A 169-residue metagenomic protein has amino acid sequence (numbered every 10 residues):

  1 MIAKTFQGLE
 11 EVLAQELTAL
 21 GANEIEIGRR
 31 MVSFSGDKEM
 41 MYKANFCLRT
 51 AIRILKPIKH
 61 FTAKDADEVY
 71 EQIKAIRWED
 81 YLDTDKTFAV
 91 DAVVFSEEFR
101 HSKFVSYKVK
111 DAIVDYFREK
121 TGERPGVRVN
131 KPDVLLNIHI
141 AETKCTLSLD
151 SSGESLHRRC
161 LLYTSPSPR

Functional and structural regions predicted by a protein language model:
M1-V134, S151: Accessory substrate-recognition/RNA-binding modules or partner subunits associated with SAM-dependent
V32, I138, S167: Conserved proline-anchored active-site loop of SAM-dependent methyltransferases that bridges a beta-strand
H60, H101, H139, H157-C160: Histidine (H) residue identity feature
I140-L147: C-terminal edge-of-domain segments
L147-L162: Class I SAM-dependent transferase core
Y163-R169: Conserved small/polar residues in nucleotide/adenosyl-binding loops
